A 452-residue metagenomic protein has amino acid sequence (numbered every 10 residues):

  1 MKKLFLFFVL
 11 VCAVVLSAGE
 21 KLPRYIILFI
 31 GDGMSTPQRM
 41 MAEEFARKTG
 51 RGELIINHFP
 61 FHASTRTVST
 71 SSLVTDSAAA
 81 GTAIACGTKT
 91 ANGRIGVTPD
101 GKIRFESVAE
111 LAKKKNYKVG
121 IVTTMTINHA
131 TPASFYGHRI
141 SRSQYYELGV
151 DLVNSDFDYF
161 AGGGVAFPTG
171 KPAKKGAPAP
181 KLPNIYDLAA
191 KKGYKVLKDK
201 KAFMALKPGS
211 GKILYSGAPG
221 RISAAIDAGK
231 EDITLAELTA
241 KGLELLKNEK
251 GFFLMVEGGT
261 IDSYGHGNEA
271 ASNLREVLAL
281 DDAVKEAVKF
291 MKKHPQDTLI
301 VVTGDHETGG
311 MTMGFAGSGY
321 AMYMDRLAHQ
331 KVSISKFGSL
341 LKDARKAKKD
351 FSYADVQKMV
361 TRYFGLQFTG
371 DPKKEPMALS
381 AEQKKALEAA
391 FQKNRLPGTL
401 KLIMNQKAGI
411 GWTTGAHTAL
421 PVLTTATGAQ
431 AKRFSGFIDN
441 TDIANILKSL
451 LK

Functional and structural regions predicted by a protein language model:
M1-L4: Positively charged n-region of N-terminal signal peptides that target proteins for export
V9-S17: Hydrophobic h-region of N-terminal signal peptides that target proteins for export in Gram-negative bacteria
L22-R24, G33, Q38, E43 (+1 more regions): Active-site-adjacent structural elements in enzyme catalytic domains
R24-Y25, M34-M40, E44-T82, P132-K452: A post-motif C-terminal structural segment
A80-C86, T90: Small-residue-rich
K89-F157, G164: Extracytoplasmic mature domains of secreted/periplasmic and thylakoid-lumen proteins
